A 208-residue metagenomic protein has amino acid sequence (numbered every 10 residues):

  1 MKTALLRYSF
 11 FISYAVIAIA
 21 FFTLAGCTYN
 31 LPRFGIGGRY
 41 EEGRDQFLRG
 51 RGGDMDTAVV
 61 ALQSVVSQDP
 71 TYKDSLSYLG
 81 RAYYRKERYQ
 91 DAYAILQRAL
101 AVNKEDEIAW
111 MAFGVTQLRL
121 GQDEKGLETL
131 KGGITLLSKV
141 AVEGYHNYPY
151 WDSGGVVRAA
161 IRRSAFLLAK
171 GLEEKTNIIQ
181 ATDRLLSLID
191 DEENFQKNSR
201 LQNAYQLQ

Functional and structural regions predicted by a protein language model:
F34-Q68: Alpha-helical segment of the N-proximal tetratricopeptide repeat
S64-S67, Q97-A101, I134-T135: Conserved structural position within tetratricopeptide repeats
G114-V142, V156, A165-E173: TPR/TPR-like (Sel1-like) alpha-helical repeat modules
V142-Q208: Terminal, low-structured helical/coil segments at or just beyond the last alpha-helical repeat
